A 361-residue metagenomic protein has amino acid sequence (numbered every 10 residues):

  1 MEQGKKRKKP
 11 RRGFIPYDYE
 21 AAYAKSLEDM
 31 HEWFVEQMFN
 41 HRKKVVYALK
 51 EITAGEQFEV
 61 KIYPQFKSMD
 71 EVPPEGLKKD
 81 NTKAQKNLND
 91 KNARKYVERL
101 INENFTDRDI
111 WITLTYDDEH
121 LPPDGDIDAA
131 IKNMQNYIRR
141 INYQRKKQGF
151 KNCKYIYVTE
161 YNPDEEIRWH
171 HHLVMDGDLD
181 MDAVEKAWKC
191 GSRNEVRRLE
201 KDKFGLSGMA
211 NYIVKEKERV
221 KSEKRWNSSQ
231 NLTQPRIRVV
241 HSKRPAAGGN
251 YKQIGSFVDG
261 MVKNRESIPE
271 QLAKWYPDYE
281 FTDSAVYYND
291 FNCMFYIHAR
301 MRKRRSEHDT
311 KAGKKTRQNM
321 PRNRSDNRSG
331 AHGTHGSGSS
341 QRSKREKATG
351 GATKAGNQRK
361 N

Functional and structural regions predicted by a protein language model:
M1-I167, G177-N361: Right-hand nucleic-acid polymerase module
